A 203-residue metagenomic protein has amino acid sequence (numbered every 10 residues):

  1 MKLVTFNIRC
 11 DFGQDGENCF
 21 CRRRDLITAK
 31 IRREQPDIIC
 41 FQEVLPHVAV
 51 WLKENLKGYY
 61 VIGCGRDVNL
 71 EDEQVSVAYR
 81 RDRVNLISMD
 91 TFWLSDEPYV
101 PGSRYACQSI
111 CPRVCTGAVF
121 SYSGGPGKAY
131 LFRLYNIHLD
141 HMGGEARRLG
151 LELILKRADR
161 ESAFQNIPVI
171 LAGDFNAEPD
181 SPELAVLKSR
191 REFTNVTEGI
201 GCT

Functional and structural regions predicted by a protein language model:
M1-N55, R66-E73, Y130, E152: N-terminal, active-site-proximal structural segment of metallo-dependent hydrolase catalytic domains
K2, Y60, P168-I170: Proline-centered loop/turn at the N-terminus of a beta-strand
T5-R23, S95-S109, G143: Acidic/histidine-rich helix-loop elements that form or flank divalent-metal/phosphate-binding sites at the catalytic
N7-I8, I137-L139, G173-F175: Active-site metal-binding loops of divalent metal-dependent hydrolases
R32, P36, K53-K57, D159-A163 (+1 more regions): Sec-exported extracytoplasmic/periplasmic mature domains
R33-Q35, Y122-A129, R160-I167: Glycine-rich phosphate-binding loop signature in dinucleotide/nucleotide-binding domains
I38-Y135, L139: Structured beta-strand-rich core segments of catalytic domains in phosphoester-bond hydrolases
M142-T203: Metal-dependent phosphoesterases centered on the DNase I-like endonuclease/exonuclease/phosphatase
